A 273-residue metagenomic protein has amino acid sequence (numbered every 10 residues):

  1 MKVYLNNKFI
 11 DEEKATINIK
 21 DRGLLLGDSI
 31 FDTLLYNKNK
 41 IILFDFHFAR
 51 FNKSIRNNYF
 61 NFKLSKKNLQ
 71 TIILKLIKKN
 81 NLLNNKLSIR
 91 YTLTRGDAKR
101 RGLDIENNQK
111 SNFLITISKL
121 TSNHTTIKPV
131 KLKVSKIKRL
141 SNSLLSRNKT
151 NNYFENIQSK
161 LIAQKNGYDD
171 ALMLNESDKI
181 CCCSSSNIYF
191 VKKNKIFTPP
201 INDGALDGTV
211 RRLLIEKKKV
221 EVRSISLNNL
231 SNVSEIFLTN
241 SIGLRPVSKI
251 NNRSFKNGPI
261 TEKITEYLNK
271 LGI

Functional and structural regions predicted by a protein language model:
M1-K79, T94, K99, L103-I273: Helix-start/capping segments and mature chain N-termini
N80-R90: Short secondary-structure capping/junction motifs at helix and strand boundaries
